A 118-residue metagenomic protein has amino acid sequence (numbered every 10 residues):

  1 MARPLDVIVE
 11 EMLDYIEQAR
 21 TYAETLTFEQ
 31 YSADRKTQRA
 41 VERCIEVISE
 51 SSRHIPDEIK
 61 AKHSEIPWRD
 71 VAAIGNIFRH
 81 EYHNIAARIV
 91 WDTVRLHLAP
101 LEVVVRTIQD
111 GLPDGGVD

Functional and structural regions predicted by a protein language model:
M1-D118: Solvent-exposed interaction patches of small proteins and small membrane subunits
